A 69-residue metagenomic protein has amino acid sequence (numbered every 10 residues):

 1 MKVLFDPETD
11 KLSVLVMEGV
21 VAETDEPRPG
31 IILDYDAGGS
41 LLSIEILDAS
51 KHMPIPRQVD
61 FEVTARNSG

Functional and structural regions predicted by a protein language model:
M1-G69: Small, basic N-terminal interaction modules of short regulatory proteins
